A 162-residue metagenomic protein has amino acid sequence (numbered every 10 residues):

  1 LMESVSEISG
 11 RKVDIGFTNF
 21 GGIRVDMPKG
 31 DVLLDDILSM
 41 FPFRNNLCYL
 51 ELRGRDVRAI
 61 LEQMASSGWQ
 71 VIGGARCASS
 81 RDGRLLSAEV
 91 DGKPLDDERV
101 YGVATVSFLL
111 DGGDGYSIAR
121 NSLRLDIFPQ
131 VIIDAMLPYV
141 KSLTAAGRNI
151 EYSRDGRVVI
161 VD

Functional and structural regions predicted by a protein language model:
M2-D162: Feature captures C-terminal
